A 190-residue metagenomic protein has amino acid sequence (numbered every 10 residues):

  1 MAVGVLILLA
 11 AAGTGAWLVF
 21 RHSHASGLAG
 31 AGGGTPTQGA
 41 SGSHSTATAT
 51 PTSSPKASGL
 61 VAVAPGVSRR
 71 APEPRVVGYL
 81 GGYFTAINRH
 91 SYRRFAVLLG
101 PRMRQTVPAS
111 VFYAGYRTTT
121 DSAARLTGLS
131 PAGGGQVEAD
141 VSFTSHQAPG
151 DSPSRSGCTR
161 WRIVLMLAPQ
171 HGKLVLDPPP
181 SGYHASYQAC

Functional and structural regions predicted by a protein language model:
M1-A71, G182, Q188: Juxtamembrane and targeting peptides
M1-V5, G13, W17-A29, G134-C190: Exposed beta-sheet edge and beta->alpha loop/turn motif
V3-V5, R70-E73, A114-R117, D151-S154: Intrinsically disordered, low-complexity segments enriched in polar/charged residues with Gly/Pro, especially when
P55-G115: Core segments of small alpha/beta cavity-forming domains
P74, A124, L165: A broad, low-specificity signal marking well-ordered, structured residues that form hydrophobic/aromatic
Y79, A123, T159-W161: Residues that act as N-cap/strand-start positions at coil-to-secondary-structure junctions
Y92-D140, Q147, D151: Short solvent-exposed beta->alpha transition segments
